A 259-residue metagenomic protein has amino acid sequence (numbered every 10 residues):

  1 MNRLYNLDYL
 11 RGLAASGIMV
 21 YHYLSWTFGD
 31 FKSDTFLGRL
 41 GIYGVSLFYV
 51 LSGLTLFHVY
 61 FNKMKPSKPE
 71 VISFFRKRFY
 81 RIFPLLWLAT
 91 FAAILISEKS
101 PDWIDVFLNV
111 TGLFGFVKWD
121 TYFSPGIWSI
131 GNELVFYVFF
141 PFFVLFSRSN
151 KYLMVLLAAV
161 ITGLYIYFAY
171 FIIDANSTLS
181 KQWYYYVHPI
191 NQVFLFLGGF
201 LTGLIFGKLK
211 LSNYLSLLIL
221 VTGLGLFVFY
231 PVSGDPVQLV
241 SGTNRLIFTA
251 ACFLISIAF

Functional and structural regions predicted by a protein language model:
M1-L179: Membrane-cytosol interface segments of multi-pass membrane proteins, especially ER/Golgi lipid-handling enzymes
K32-L40, L179-H188, Q238-L246: Non-cytosolic membrane-interface motifs at loop->transmembrane helix junctions
Y43-L54, L134-Y137, P141, P189-F200 (+1 more regions): Alpha-helical transmembrane segments of multi-pass membrane proteins
F57-K65, L95-E98, V144-S149, F200-L209 (+2 more regions): Structural signal for the C-terminal ends of transmembrane alpha-helices and the immediately following loop
P69-R81, S212-L226: Interfacial transmembrane-helix boundary/kink motif in multi-pass membrane proteins
S149-L157, K210-I219: Membrane-interfacial entry segments at the cytosolic side of transmembrane helices
I161-A169, T178-V187, N191-F194, F200: Loop-centered beta-sheet repeat module
F196, L220-F259: Alpha-helical transmembrane segments of multi-pass integral membrane proteins
